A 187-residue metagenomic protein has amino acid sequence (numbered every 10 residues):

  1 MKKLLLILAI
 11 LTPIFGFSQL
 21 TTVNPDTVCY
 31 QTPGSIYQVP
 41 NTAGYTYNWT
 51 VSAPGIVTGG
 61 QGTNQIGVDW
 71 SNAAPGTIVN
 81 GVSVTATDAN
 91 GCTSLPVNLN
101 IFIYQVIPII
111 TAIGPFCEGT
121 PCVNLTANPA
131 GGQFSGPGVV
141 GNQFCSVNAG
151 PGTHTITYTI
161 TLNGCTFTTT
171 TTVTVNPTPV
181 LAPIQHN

Functional and structural regions predicted by a protein language model:
M1-T21: Bacterial Sec-dependent N-terminal signal peptides
Q19-D26, Q105-A112, T178-H186: Proline-enriched interdomain boundary motifs that mark the N-terminal boundary and often initiate the first structured
C29, A89-P96, L162-T168: Short, exposed coil/turn segments at beta-strand boundaries within extracellular/luminal domains
T32-N41, G119-P129: A short beta-strand segment in extracellular, disulfide-stabilized domains
N41-N48, N128-G138: Solvent-exposed loop segments of extracellular immunoglobulin-like
T63-V79, N142-T155: Solvent-exposed segments in extracellular or luminal domains encompassing
W70, V79-D88, G132, P151-G164: Append "Rare intracellular matches occur via the same short Y/T/C beta-strand/loop motifs
L95-F102, F167-N176: C-terminal edge beta-strand
